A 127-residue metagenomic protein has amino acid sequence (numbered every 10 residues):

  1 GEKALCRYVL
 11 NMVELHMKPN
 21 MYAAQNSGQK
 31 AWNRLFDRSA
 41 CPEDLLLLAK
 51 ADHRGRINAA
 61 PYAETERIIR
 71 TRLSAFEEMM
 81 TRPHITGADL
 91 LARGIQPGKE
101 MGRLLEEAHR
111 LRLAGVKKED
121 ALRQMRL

Functional and structural regions predicted by a protein language model:
G1-L127: C-terminal subdomains that position terminal phosphate/3'-OH groups for nucleotidyl transfer/ligation, primarily on
